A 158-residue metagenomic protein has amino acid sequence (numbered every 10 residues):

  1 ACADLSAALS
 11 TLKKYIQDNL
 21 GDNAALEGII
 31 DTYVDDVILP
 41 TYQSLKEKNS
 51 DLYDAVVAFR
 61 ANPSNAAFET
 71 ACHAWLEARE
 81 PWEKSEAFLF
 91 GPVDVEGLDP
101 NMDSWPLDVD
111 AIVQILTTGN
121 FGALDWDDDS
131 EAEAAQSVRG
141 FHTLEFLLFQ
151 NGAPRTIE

Functional and structural regions predicted by a protein language model:
A8-E158: Mature extracytoplasmic or organellar-lumen-exposed domains after removal of signal/transit peptides
